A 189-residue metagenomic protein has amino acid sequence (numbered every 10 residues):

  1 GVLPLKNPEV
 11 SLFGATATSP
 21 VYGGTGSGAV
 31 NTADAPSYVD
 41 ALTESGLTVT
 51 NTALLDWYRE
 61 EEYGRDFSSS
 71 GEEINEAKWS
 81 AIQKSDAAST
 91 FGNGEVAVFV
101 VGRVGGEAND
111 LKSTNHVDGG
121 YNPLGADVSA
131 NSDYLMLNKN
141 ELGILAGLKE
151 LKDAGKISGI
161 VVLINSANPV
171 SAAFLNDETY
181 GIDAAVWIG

Functional and structural regions predicted by a protein language model:
G1-G189: C-terminal non-catalytic regions of proteins with extracellular/luminal or membrane-system context
